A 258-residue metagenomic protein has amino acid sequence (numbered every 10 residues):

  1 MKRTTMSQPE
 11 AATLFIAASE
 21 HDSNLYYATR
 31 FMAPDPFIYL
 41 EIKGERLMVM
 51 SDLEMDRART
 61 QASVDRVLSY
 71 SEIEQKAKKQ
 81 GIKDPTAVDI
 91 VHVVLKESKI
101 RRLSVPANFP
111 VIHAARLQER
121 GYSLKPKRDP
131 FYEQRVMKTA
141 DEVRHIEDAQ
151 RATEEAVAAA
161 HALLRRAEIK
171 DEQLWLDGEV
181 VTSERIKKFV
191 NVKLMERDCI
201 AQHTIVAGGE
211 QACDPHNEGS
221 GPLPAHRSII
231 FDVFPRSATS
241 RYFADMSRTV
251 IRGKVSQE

Functional and structural regions predicted by a protein language model:
K2-E258: Active-site neighborhoods and metal-handling regions in enzymes and metal-associated proteins
